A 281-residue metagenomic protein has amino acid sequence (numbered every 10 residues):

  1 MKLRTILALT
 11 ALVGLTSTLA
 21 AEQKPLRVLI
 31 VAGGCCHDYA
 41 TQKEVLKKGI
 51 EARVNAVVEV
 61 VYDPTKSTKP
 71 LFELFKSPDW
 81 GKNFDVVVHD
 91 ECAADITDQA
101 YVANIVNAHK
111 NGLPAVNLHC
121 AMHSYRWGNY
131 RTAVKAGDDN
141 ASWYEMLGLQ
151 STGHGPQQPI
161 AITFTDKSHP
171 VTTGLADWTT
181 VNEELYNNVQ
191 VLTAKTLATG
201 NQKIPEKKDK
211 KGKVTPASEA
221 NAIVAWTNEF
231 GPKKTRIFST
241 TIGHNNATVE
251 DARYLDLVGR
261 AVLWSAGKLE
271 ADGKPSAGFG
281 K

Functional and structural regions predicted by a protein language model:
M1-A8: Bacterial N-terminal signal peptides that target proteins for export
T10-L19: Hydrophobic h-region of N-terminal signal peptides that target proteins for export in Gram-negative bacteria
E22-L26, T41, A52, I204-A225 (+1 more regions): Extracellular ligand-binding/catalytic regions of CAZymes and related secreted enzymes and adhesion modules
R27-V31, D38-H123: Helical hinge/lid and interdomain linker segments adjacent to catalytic or ligand-binding clefts that mediate domain
I30, T41, V45, A100 (+5 more regions): Extracytoplasmic/secreted proteins, especially bacterial periplasmic and envelope-associated proteins
G33-C36, C92, G155-I160, K213-P216 (+1 more regions): Active-site rim elements
E51, V57, L149-Q150, H154-K233: Catalytic beta-strand/loop cores that center a nucleophilic Ser/Cys/Thr and support acyl-enzyme chemistry
A94-G174: A glycine-rich, often tryptophan-bearing local segment used as a flexible ligand/cofactor-contacting loop or short
